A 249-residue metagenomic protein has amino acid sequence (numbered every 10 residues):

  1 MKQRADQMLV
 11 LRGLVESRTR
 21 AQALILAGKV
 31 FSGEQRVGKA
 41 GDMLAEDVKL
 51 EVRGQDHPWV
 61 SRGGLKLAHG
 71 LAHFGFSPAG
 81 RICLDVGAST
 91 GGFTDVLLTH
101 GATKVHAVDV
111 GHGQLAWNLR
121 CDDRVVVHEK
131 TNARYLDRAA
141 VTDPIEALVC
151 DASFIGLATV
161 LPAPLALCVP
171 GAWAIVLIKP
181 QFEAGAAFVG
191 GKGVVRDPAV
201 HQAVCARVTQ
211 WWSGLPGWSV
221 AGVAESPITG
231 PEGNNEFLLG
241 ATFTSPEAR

Functional and structural regions predicted by a protein language model:
M1-E46: A basic, amphipathic helix-loop patch mediating RNA/tRNA/ribosome contacts
V30, T103-H106: Short beta-strand element of Class I
P78-S89: Conserved class I S-adenosyl-L-methionine
T90-G101: Conserved SAM-binding loop of SAM-dependent methyltransferases across substrates and taxa, primarily the Class I
H106-T159: S-adenosyl-L-methionine
A158-I175: A short glycine-rich, Lys/Arg-flanked "PGG" loop and its adjoining helix->strand segment in the class I
P180-D197: Short, glycine-/aromatic-enriched active-site segment of Class I SAM-dependent methyltransferases
I228-R249: Core SAM-dependent methyltransferase catalytic element
